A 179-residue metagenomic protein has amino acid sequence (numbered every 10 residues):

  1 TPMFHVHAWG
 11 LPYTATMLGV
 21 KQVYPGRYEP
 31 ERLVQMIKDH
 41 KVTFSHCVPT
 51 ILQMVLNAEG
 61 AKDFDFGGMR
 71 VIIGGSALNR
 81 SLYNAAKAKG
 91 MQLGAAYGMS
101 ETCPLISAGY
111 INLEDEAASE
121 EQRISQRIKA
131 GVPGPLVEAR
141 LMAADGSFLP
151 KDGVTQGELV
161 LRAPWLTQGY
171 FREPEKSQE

Functional and structural regions predicted by a protein language model:
T1-H5, G98, P164-W165: AMP-binding (ANL) adenylation modules
P2, V48, G74, R162-A163: A secondary-structure boundary/capping signal
F4-T43, A58: Conserved AMP-binding/adenylation subdomain of ANL enzymes
M17, V42-C47, Q53-S125, E138 (+1 more regions): Gly/Ser/Thr-rich phosphate-binding loop
Y24, I72-G74, K129, M142-A144 (+1 more regions): Thr-Gly-centered strand-to-loop micro-motif
E29, I51-L52, L78, L166: Alpha-helix capping/helix-boundary segments
A117, V132-L136, S147-E179: Conserved ATP/PPi-binding loop(s) of AMP-dependent carboxylate-activating enzymes
